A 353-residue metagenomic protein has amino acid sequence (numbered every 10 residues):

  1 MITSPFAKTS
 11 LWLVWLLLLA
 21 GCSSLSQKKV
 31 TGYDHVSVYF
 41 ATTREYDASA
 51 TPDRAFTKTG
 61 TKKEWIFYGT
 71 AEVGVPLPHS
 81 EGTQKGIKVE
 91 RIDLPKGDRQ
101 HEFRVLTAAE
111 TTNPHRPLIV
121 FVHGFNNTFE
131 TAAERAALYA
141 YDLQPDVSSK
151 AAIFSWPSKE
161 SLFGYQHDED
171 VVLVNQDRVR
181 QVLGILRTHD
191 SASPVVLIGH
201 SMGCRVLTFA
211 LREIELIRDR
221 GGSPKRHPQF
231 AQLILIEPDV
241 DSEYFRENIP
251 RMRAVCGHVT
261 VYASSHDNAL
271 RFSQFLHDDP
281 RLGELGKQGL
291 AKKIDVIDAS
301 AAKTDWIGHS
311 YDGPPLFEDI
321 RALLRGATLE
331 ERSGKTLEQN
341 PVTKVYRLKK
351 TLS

Functional and structural regions predicted by a protein language model:
I2-W12: Bacterial N-terminal signal peptides that target proteins for export
L25-P95, R104-N113, A133, A137 (+3 more regions): Lipolytic serine-hydrolase domain surface
P117: Alpha/beta-hydrolase fold active-site loops
V120-G124, H200: The conserved beta1-alpha1 loop
F129-E130: Short N-terminal helix/helix-N-cap motif within the alpha/beta-hydrolase-1
G199, G203, L207: Gly/Ala-rich beta-loop-alpha elbow adjacent to hydrolase catalytic centers
